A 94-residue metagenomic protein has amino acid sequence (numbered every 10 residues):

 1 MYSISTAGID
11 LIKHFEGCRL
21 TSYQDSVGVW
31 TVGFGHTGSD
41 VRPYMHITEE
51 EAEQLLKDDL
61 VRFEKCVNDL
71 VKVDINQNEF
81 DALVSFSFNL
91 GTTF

Functional and structural regions predicted by a protein language model:
M1-F94: Cell-wall polysaccharide-cleaving catalytic domain and substrate-binding groove, primarily in peptidoglycan/chitin
